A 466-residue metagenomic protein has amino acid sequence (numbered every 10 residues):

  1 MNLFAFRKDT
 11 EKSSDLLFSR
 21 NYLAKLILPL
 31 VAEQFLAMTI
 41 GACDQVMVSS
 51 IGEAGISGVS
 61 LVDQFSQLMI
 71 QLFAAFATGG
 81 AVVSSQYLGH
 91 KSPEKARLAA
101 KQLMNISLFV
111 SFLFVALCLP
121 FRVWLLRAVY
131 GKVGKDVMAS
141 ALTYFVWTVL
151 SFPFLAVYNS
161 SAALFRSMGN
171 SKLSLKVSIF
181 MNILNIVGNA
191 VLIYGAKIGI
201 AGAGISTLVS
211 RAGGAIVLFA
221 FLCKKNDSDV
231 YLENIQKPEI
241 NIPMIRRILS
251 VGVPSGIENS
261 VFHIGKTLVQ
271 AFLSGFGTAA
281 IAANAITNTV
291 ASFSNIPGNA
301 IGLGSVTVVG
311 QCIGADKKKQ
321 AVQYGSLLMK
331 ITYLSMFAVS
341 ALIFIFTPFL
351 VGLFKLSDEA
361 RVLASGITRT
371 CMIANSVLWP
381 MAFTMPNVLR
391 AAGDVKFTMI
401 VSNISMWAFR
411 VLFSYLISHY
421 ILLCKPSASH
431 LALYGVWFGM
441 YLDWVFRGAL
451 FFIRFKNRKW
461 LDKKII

Functional and structural regions predicted by a protein language model:
M1-L30, S84-S151, G195-V253, V309-N375 (+1 more regions): Short alpha-helical transmembrane segments in multi-pass integral membrane proteins
K25-D44, W147, Y158, M181 (+4 more regions): Transmembrane helical elements of multi-pass membrane transporters/channels
Q34-M38, Q71, S111, V115 (+12 more regions): Residue-level hotspots within the lipid-embedded alpha helices of multi-pass solute transporters
F35-S57, L126-K135, V191-I200, S260-F293 (+3 more regions): Helix-terminus/linker motif at the lipid-water interface of multi-pass membrane proteins
E53-Q64, A141, F145, G204 (+3 more regions): Small-residue hotspots at the loop-to-helix junctions and early N-terminal turns of transmembrane alpha-helices
I56-A116, L155-S174, I281-T347, W379-V401: Small-residue-rich hydrophobic transmembrane alpha-helices
L68-Q71, N185-N189, A215-F219, F293-I296 (+3 more regions): Hydrophobic transmembrane alpha-helices of multi-pass small-molecule transporters
A77, W147-R166, S174-N182, A203-L218 (+4 more regions): Short runs within selected transmembrane alpha-helices of multi-pass transporters and secretion channels
